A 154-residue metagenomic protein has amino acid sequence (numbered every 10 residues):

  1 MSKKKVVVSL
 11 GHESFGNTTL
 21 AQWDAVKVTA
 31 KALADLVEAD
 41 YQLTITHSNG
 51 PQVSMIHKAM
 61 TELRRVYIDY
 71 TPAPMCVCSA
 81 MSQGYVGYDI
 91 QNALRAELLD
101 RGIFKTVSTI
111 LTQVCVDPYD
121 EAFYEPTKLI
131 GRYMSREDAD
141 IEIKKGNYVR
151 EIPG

Functional and structural regions predicted by a protein language model:
M1-T46, M55-R65, P74: N-terminal glycine-/serine-/threonine-rich phosphate-binding loop
V8-L10, T44-H47, I103-T112: General beta-strand structural signal in soluble alpha/beta enzymes
S14-G16, G50-S54, C115-Y119: Short, active-site-adjacent cap segments at secondary-structure transitions
L63-G154: Ligand-binding beta-strand-loop-alpha-helix segment within the catalytic cores of soluble metabolic enzymes
